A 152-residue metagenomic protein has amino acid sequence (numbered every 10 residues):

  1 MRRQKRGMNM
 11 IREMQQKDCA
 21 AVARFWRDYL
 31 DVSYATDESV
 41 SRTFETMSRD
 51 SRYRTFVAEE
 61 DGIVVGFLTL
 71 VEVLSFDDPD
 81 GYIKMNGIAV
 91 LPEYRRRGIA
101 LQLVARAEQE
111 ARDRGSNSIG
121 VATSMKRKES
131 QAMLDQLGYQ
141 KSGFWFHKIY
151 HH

Functional and structural regions predicted by a protein language model:
N9-R24: A short beta-loop-alpha structural element at the N-terminal edge of CoA-dependent acyl/N-acetyltransferase catalytic
A23-D37, F76: Helix-loop element at the rim of GNAT/NAT acetyltransferase active sites that forms part of the acceptor-substrate
Y34-T55: Active-site rim helix/loop that mediates acceptor-substrate recognition in acyltransferases
V57, I63-E72, K84, A89: Conserved beta-strand in the GNAT
L74-M85, R95, K141-S142: A conserved beta-turn-beta hairpin within the catalytic core of GNAT-like acetyltransferases that forms part
G87-V90, R96-Q109, A132, Q136: Conserved acetyl-CoA-binding loop-helix of GNAT-fold acetyltransferases
V104, A111-T123: Conserved GNAT acetyl-CoA-binding A-motif
G120-S124, Q131, D135, Q140-H152: Conserved catalytic-core motifs of GNAT/GCN5-like acyltransferases
